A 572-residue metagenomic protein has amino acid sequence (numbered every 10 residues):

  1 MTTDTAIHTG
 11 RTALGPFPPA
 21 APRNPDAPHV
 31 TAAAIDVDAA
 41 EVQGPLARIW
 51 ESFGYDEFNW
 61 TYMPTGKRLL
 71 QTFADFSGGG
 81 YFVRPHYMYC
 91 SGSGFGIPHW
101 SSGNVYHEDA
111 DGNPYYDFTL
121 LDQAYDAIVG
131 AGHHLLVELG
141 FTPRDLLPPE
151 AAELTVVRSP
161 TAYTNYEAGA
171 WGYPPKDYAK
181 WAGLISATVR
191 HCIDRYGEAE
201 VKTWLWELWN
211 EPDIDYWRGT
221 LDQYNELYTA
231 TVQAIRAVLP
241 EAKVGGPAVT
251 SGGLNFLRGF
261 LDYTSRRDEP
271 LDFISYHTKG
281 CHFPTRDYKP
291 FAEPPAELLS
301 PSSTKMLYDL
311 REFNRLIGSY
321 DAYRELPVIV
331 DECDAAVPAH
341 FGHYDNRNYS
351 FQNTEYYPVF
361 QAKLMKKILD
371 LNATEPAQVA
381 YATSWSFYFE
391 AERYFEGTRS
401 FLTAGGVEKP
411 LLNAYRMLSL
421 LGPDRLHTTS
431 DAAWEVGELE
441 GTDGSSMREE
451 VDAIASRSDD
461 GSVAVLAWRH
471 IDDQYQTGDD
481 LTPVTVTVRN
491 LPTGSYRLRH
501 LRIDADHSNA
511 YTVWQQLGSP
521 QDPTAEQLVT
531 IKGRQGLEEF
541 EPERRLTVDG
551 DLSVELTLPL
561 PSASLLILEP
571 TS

Functional and structural regions predicted by a protein language model:
M1-L205, D222-V249, S319-R324, I329 (+5 more regions): Non-catalytic accessory regions flanking glycosidase/transglycosidase catalytic cores in CAZymes
W60, Y89-F95, R144, W209-D215 (+2 more regions): Conserved radical SAM core fold
S102-V105, N210-P212, H343-D345: A short alpha-helix capping/helix-coil boundary motif
E108, G112, N165-K176, D215-G219 (+4 more regions): Short coil/turn segments at secondary-structure junctions
Y178, G342-N346, E390-T398: Short acidic (Asp/Glu) and glycine-rich catalytic loops that position anionic groups and cofactors
E207-W209, E312: Short N-terminal signal/transit or membrane-insertion segments and the immediately adjacent low-complexity/disordered
L221-Q378, Y388-F389, E435-L439: Noncatalytic carbohydrate-binding groove/subsite architecture in carbohydrate-active enzymes
